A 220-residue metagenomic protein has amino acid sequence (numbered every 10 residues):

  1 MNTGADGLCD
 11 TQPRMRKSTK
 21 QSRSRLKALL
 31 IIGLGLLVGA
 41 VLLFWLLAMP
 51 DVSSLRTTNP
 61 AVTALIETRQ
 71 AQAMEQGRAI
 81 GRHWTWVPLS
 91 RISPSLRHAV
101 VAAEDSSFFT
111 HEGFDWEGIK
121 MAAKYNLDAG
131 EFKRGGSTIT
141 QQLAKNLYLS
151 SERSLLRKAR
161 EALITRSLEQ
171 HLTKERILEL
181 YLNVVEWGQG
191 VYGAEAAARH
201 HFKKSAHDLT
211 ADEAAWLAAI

Functional and structural regions predicted by a protein language model:
N2, D10-I220: Juxtamembrane regions of bacterial inner-membrane/periplasmic proteins, predominantly the peptidoglycan biogenesis
